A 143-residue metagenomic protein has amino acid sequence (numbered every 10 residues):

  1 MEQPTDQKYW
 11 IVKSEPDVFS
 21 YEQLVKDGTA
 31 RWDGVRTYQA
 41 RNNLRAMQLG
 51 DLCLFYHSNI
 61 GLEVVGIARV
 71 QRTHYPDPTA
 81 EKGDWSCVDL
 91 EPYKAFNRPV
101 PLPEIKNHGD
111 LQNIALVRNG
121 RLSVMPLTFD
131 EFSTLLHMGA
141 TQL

Functional and structural regions predicted by a protein language model:
M1-D17, D77-L143: Contiguous surface segments at macromolecular interaction interfaces
M1-L49, Q142-L143: Compositionally biased, charged N-terminal/linker segments
I11-K13, F55-Y56, I67: Short, conserved beta-strand edge motifs with alternating hydrophobic and charged residues
Q23, M47-Q48, E63-V64, E81-G83: Short glycine/proline-enriched turns and hinge-like loops at secondary-structure junctions
G34-Q39, R72-T79, G109-D110: Short acidic (Asp/Glu) patches
Y56-L62: Short, charged beta-turn/beta-strand-edge "cap" motif at the junction between a beta-strand and an adjacent loop
E63-T73: Short beta-strand-centered aromatic/proline hotspots
